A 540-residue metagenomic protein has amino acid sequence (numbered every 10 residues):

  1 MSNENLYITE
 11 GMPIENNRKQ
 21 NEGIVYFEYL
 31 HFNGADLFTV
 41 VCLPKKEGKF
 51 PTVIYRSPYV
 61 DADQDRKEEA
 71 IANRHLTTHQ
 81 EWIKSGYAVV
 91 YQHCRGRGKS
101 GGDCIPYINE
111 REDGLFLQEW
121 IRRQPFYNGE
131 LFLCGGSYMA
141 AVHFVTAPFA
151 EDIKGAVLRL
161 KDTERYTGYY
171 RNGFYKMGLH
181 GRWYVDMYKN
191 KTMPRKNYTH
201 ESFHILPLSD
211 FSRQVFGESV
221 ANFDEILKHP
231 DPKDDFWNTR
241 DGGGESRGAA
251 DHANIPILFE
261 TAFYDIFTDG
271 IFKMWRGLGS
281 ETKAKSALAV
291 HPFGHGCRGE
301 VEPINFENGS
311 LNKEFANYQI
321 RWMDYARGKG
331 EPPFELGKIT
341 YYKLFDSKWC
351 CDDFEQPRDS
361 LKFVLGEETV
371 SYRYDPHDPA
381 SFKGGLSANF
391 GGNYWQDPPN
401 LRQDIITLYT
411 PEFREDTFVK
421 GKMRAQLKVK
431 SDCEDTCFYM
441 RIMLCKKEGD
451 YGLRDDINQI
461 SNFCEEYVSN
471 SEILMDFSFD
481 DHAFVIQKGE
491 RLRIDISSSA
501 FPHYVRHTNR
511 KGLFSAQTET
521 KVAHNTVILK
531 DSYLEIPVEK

Functional and structural regions predicted by a protein language model:
N3-E15, Y26-Y29, N33, K67 (+2 more regions): Glycine/threonine-rich phosphate-binding loop and adjacent beta-strand/alpha-helix elements that clamp
N33-L43: A short loop-to-beta-strand scaffold at the N-terminal edge of the catalytic core in hydrolase folds
K49-P58: Short beta-strand element of the alpha/beta-hydrolase
K67-V90: Short amphipathic alpha-helix adjacent to the substrate-entry channel of hydrolases
H75-L76, K84, P148-H252: Accessory cap/linker subdomain of secreted extracellular hydrolases
P106-Q124: Alpha/beta-hydrolase active-site loop
F126-S137: Alpha/beta-hydrolase fold nucleophile elbow
A253, F259-T261: Short beta-strand/loop motif that positions the catalytic acidic residue of the alpha/beta-hydrolase fold
